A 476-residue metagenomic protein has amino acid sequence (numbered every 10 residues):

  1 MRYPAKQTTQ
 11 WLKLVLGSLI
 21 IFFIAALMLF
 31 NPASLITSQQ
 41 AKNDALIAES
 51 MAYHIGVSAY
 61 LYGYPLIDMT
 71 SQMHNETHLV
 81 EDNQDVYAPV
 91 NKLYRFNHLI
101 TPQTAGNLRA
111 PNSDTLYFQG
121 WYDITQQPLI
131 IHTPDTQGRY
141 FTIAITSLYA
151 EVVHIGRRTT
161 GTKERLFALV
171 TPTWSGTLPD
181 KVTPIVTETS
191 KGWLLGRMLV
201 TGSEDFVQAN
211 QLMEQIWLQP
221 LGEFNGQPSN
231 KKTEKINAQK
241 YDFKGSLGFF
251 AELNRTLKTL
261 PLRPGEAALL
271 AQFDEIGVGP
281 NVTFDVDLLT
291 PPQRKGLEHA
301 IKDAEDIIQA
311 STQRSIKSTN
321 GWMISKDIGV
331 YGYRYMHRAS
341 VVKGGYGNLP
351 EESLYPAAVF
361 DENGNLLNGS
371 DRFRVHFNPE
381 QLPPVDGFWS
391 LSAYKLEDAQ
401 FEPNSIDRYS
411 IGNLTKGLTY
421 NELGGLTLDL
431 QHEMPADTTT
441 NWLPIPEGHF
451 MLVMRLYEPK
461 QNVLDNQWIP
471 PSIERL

Functional and structural regions predicted by a protein language model:
M1: Active-site-proximal segment of zinc-dependent metalloprotease catalytic domains
P4-I21: N-terminal Sec-pathway targeting helices
F23-M28: Hydrophobic core
L29-L476: A compositional/structural signature for long, glycine/proline-rich flexible linkers and loops on extracytoplasmic
